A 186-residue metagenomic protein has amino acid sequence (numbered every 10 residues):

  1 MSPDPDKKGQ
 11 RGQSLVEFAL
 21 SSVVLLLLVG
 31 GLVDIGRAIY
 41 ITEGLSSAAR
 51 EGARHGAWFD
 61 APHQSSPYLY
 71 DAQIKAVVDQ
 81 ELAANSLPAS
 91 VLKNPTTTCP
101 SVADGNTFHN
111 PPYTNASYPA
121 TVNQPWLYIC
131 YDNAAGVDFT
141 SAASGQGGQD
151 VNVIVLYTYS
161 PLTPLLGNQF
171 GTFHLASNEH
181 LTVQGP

Functional and structural regions predicted by a protein language model:
S2-A84: Alpha-helical assembly-interface signal, strongest on the long, hydrophobic N-terminal helix that forms
Q10, G145-G148, H174: A generic fold-level signal
F18, I35-G36, C130-N133, I154-P161: A short linear-motif detector with a strong N-terminal bias
V24, A89, L162-L165: Hydrophobic residues in alpha-helical membrane-spanning segments
R54-I154, G185-P186: Short amphipathic secondary-structure patches
N152, L156-P186: Low-complexity, S/T/G/P-rich flexible repeat/linker segments used as non-globular hinges and stalks within
